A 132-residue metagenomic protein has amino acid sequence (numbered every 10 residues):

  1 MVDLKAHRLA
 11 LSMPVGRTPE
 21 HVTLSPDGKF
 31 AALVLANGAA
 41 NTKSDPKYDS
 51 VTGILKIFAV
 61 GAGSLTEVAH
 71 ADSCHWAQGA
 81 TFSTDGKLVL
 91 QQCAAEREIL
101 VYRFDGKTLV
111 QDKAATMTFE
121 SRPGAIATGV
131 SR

Functional and structural regions predicted by a protein language model:
M1-R132: Predominantly soluble domains enriched in secretory-pathway, periplasmic, or organellar proteins
